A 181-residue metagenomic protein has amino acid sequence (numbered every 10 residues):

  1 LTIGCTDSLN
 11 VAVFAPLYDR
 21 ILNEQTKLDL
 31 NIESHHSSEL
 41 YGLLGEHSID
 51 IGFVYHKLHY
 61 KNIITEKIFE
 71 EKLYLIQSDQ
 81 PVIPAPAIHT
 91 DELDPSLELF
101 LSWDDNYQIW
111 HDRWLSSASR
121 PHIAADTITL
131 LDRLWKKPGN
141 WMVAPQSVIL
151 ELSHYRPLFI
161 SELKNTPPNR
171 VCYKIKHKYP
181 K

Functional and structural regions predicted by a protein language model:
T2-Y60: Central regulatory/effector-binding core of bacterial HTH transcription factors
V13, F159-K181: A late-sequence structural motif
L28-H36, Y55, F100, A118-L130: Short beta-strand-to-loop elements that line the ligand-binding cleft of bilobed periplasmic-binding protein-like
H35-P95: Acidic, Gly/Pro-rich loop/turn segments at junctions of secondary structure
L44-G45, L93, R133-G139, K174: Hydrophobic residues within well-ordered alpha-helices
H56-N62, I128-I160, N165-T166: A ligand-binding cleft/hinge motif common to bilobed small-molecule-binding domains
Q80-H89, N106, N165-P167, K178-K181: Short helix-loop capping/hinge motifs at secondary-structure junctions, enriched in acidic/polar residues
I83, D94-A118: Secondary-structure junction motif
